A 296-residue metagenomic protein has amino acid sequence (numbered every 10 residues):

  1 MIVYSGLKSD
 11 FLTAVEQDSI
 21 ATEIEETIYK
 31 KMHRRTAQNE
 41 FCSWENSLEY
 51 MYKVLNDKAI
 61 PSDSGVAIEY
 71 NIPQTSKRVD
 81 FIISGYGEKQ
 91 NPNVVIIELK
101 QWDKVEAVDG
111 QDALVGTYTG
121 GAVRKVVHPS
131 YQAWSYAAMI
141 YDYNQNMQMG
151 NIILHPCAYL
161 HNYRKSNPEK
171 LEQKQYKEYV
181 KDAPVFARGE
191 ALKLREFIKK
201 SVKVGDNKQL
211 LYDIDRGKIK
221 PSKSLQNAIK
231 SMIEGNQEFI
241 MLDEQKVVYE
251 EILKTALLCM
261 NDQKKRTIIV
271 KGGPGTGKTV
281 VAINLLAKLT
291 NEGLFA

Functional and structural regions predicted by a protein language model:
M1-D215: Accessory nucleic-acid engagement/destabilization modules that flank
K220-Q245: Conserved adenine-nucleotide phosphate-binding loops and their immediately adjacent elements
Q237-R266: N-terminal pre-P-loop "Q-motif" helix
V270: Hydrophobic anchor at the beta1->P-loop junction of P-loop NTPases
P274: The conserved Walker
K278: Conserved lysine of the Walker
V281, L285: Hydrophobic positions on the alpha1 helix immediately C-terminal to the Walker A/P-loop
A287-F295: Post-Walker A helix-loop "phosphate-sensing" segment adjacent to the P-loop in P-loop NTPases
